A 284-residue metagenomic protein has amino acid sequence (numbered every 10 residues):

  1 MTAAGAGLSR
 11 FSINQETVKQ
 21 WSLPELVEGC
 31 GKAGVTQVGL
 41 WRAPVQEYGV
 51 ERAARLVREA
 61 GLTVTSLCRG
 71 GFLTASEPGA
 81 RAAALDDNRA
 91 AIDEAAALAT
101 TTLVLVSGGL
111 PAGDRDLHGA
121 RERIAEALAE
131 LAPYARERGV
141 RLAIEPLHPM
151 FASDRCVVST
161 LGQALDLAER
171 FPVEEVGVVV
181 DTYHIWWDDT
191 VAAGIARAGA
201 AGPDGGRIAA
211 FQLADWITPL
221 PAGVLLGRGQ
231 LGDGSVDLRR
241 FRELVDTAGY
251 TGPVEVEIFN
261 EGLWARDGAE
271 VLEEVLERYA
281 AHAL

Functional and structural regions predicted by a protein language model:
M1-G34, R58-A60, T100, V158-V180 (+1 more regions): Histidine-acidic metal/acid-base catalytic patches
A3, E59, P78-G177, W187 (+1 more regions): Active-site acidic/histidine proton-transfer and metal-coordination neighborhood in alpha/beta enzyme cores
S9-S22, F72-L85, D114-A120, Q230: Active-site mouth loops of central-metabolism enzymes
T17-K19, R42-P44, G70-L73, S107-P111 (+4 more regions): Active-site-proximal loop/turn and secondary-structure-junction residues that shape catalytic pockets, frequently
T36-Q46: A short beta-strand-loop structural module common to alpha/beta enzyme folds
G39, S66-C68, V104, A143 (+2 more regions): Conserved beta-strand positions in the central sheet of alpha/beta enzyme cores
Q46-L56: Active-site-adjacent beta->alpha loops and helix N-cap segments on the catalytic face of soluble alpha/beta enzymes
F72-P78, P111-R115, P149-D154, L220-R228 (+1 more regions): A short acidic, helix-capping loop that chelates divalent metal ions and anchors anionic groups
